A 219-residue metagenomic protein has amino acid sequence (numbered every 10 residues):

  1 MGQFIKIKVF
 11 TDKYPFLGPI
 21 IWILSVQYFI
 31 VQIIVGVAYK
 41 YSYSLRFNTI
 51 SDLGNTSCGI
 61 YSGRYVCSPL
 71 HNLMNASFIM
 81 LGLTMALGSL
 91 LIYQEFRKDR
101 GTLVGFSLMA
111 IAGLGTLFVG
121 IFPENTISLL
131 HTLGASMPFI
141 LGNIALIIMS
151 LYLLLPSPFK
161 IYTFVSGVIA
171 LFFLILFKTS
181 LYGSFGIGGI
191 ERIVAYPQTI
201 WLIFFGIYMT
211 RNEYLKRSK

Functional and structural regions predicted by a protein language model:
M1-K13: Short, Lys/Arg-rich, polar N-terminal cytosolic tail immediately upstream of the first transmembrane signal-anchor
D12-S42: N-terminal signal-anchor transmembrane alpha helix
I21, S25, M80-L87, I140-M149 (+1 more regions): Hydrophobic cores of alpha-helical transmembrane segments in multi-pass inner/ER membrane proteins, independent
S42-L70: Extracytosolic (periplasmic/ER-lumenal) interhelical loops and adjacent juxtamembrane/interface segments of multi-pass
Y61-L91: Individual transmembrane alpha-helix segments
L87-G113: Cytoplasmic juxtamembrane regions at transmembrane-helix boundaries
M109-M149: Membrane-proximal helix-loop-helix units in multi-pass membrane proteins
I148-K219: Terminal transmembrane helical module of multi-pass membrane proteins
